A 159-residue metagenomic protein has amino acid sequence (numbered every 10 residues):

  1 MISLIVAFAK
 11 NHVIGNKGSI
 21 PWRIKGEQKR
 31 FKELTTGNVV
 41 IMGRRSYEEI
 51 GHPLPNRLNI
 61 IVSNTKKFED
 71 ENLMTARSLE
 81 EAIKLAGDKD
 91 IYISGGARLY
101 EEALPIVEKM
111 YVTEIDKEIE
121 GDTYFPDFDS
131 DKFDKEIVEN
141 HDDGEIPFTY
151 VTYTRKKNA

Functional and structural regions predicted by a protein language model:
M1-A159: Enzymes that bind and transform nitrogen-containing heteroaromatic metabolites
